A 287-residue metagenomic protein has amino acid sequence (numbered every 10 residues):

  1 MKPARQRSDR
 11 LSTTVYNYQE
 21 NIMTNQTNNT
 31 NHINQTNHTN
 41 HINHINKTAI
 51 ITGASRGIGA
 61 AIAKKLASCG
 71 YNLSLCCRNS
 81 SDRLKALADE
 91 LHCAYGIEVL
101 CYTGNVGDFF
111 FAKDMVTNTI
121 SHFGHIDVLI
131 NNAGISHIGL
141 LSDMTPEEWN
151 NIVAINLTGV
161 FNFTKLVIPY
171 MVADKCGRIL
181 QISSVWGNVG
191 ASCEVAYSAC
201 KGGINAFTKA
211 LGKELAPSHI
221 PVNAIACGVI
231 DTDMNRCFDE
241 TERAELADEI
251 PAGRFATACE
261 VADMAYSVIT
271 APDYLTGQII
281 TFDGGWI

Functional and structural regions predicted by a protein language model:
S55-R56: Conserved glycine-rich cofactor-binding loop
C69-A86: Conserved glycine-rich Rossmann-like NAD(P)H-binding loop of the short-chain dehydrogenase/reductase
L140-L141, E148-V153, E242, L246: Substrate-binding pocket helix/loop in short-chain dehydrogenase/reductase
F161, I220, R254-F282: C-terminal substrate-recognition "lid" of short-chain dehydrogenase/reductases
T164, C200, T208: Active-site helix of classical SDR
P169, K213-P217: Alpha-helical segment proximal to the catalytic Tyr-Lys
S184: Residue(s) in the substrate-gating loop at a strand-loop-helix junction that position the organic substrate next
